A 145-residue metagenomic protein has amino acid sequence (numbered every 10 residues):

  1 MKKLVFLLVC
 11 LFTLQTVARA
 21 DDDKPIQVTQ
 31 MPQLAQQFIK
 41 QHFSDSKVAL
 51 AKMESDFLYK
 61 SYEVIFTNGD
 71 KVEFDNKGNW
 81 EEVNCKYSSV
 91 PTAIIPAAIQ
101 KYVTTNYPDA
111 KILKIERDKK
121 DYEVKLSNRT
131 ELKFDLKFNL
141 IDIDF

Functional and structural regions predicted by a protein language model:
M1-D23: Bacterial Sec-dependent N-terminal signal peptides
D21-F145: Interaction-mediating elements
